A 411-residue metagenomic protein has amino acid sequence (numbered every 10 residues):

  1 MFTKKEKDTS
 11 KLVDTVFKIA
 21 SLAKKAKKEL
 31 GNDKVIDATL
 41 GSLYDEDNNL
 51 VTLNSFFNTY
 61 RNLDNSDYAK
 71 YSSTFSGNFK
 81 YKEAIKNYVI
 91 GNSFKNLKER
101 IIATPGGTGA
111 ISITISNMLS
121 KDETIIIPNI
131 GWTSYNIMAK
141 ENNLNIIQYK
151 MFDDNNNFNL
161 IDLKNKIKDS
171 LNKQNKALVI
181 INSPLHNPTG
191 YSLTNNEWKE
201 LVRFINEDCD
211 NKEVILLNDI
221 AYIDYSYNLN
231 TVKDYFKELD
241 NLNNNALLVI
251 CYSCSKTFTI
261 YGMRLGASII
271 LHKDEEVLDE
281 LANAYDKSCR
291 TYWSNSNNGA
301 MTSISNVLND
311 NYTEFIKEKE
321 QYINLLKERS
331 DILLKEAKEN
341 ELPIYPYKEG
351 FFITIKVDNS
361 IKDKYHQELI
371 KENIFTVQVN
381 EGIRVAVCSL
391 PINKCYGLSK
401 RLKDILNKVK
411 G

Functional and structural regions predicted by a protein language model:
M1-T9: Generic N-terminal amphipathic, Lys/Arg-enriched alpha-helix
T9-G106, V409-G411: N-terminal small-domain helix-loop-helix segment of the aminotransferase-like
K34-D37, C251, P343-K348, T376-V379: Short beta-strand
N62, D67-E213, I223-L242, D404: Conserved core of the PLP fold type I
A84, D240-I323: Conserved core segment of the aminotransferase class I/II
N87, G91-K95, K164, K168-D169 (+1 more regions): PLP-dependent enzyme catalytic core of the Aspartate aminotransferase-like
L217: Generic enzyme active-site microenvironment
S305, E318-L334, L342-K356, E381: Conserved glycine-rich beta-strand-loop-beta hairpin in the small C-terminal domain of fold type I
